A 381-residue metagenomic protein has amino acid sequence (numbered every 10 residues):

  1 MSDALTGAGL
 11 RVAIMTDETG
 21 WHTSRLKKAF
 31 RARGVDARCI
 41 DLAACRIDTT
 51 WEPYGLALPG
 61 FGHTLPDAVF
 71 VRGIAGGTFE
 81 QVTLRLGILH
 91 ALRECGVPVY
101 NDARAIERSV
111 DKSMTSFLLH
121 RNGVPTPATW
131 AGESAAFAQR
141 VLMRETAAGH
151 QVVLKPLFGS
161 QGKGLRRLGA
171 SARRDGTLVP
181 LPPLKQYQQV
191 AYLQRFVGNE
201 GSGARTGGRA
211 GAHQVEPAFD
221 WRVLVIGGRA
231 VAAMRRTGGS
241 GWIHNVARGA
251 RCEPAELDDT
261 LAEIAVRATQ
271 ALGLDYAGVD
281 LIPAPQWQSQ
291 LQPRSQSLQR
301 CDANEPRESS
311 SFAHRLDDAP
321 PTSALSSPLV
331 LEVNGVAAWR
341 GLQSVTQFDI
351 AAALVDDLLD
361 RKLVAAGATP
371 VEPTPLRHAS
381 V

Functional and structural regions predicted by a protein language model:
G7-A13: Extreme N-terminal starter segment of soluble prokaryotic enzymes
D17-A128: Conserved N-proximal alpha/beta basic substrate-recognition cap immediately N-terminal to, or forming the N-lobe
G34, A170, V225-R229, A284-W287 (+1 more regions): Short acidic-glycine loop/turn motifs at beta-strand connectors
N101, I106-Q161: Hydrophobic alpha-helical segments and helix pairs
H150, K163-L272: Phosphate-binding site of ATP-dependent enzymes
V152, V231-A232, A277, L329-E332: Protein kinase-like catalytic core scaffold
R209-H213, G241-W287, L298, D302-E305 (+2 more regions): A long amphipathic alpha-helix within ATP-dependent nucleotide-binding catalytic cores
N334-Q347: Glycine-rich phosphate/pyrophosphate-binding beta-alpha loops
